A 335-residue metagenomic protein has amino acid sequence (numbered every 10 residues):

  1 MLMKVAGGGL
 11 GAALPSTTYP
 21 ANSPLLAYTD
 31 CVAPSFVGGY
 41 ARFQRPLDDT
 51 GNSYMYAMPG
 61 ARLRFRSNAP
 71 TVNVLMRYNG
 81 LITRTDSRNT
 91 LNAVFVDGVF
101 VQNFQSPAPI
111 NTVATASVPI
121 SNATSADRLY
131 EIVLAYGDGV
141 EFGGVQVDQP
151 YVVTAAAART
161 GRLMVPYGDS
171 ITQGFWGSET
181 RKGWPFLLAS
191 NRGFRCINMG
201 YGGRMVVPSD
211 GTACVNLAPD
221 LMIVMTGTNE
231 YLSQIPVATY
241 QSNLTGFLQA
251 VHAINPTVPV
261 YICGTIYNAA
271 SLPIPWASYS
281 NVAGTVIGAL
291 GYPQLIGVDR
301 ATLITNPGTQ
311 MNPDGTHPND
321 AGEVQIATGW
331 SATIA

Functional and structural regions predicted by a protein language model:
K4-V165: N-terminal secretory targeting modules
E131-G202, V207, G211-A213, A218: Serine-esterase "nucleophile elbow" of acetyl-processing enzymes
L163-Y167, R195-M199, D220-M225, P259-G264 (+1 more regions): Structural recognition of the beta-strand scaffold that forms the well-ordered cores of secreted hydrolase catalytic
I171-S178, Q234-P236, N312-P313: Second-shell loop/turn segments in exported
W176, L188, M205-Q241, T265-N268: Oxyanion-hole/transition-state-stabilizing segment in secreted/luminal serine hydrolases and related acyltransferases
M225-N229, L248-S280: Active-site segments of SGNH/GDSL-like serine hydrolases that catalyze O-acetyl group transfer/hydrolysis on lipids
T239-T245, Y279: Charged helix-capping and loop-helix junction motifs
I266-A335: Catalytic His-Asp segment of secreted/periplasmic serine-dependent ester chemistry enzymes
